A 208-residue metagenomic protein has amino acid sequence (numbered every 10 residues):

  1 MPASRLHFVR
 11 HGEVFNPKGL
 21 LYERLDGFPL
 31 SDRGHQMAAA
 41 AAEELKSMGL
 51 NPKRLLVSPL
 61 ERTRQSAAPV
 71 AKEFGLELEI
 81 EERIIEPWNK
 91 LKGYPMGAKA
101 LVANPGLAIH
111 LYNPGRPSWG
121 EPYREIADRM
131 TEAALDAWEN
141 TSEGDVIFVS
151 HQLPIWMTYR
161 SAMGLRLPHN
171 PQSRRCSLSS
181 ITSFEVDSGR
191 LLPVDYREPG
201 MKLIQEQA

Functional and structural regions predicted by a protein language model:
M1-S4, L76-I80, E86-K99, S142-G144 (+1 more regions): Acidic, low-complexity terminal tails and accessory targeting/binding regions of phosphate-metabolizing enzymes
P2-E13, A100-A108: Short coil-to-beta-strand
S4, V9-E79: Active-site-proximal alpha-helix that buttresses catalytic centers in soluble enzyme cores
R5-V9, L56, G144-S150, P154: Beta-strand elements within well-structured catalytic alpha/beta cores of enzymes that handle phosphate/sulfate esters
V14, P154-I155: Short active-site segment of divalent metal-dependent hydrolases/proteases that encodes the spacing between
M48-N51, A137-G144: Glycine-rich phosphate-binding loop signature in dinucleotide/nucleotide-binding domains
P69, M157-S161: Active-site signature of alpha/beta-hydrolase-fold catalytic machinery across serine- and Asp/Cys-nucleophile hydrolases
P105-E125: Short glycine/proline- and acidic residue-enriched helix-loop micro-motifs that form flexible lids or anion-recognition
